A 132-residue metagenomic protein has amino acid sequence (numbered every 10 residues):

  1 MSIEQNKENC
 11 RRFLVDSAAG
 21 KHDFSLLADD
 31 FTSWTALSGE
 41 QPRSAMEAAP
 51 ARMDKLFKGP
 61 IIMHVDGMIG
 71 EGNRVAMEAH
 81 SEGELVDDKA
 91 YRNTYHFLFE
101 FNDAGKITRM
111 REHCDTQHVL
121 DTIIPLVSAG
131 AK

Functional and structural regions predicted by a protein language model:
M1-S2, Q41: A general boundary/transition motif marking the beginning of the first structured unit of a protein
S2, E8-N9, V15, A51-K132: A beta-strand edge to alpha-helix "cap/lid" segment located at domain peripheries
S2-D30: Short acidic-aromatic low-complexity motifs
G20-F24, A28-R74: A solvent-exposed, acidic/Ser-Thr-rich amphipathic alpha-helical stretch
